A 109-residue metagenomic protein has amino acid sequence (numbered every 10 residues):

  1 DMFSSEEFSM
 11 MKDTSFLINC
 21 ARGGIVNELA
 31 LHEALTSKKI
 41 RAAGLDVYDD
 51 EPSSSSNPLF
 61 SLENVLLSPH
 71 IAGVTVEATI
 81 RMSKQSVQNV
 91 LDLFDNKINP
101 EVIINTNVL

Functional and structural regions predicted by a protein language model:
D1-S5, A21: Glycine/threonine-rich flexible loop motifs
F8: Short alpha-helical donor nucleotide-sugar binding micro-motif in glycosyltransferases
T14-L109: Rossmann-like dinucleotide-binding domain for NAD(H)/NADP(H)
